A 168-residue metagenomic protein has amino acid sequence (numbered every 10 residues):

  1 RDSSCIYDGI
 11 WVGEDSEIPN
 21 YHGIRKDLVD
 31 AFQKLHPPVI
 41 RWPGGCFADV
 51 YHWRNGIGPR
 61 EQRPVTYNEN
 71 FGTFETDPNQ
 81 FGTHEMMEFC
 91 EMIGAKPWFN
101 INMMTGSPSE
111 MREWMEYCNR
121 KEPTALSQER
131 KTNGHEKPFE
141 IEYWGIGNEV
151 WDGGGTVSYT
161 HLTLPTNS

Functional and structural regions predicted by a protein language model:
R1-G23, D30: Mature N-terminal, pre-catalytic/accessory segment of carbohydrate-active enzymes
D2-C5, C46-D49, M103-S107, N148-G153: Solvent-exposed loop/turn segments at secondary-structure junctions within structured extracellular/periplasmic domains
Y7-D8, A48-T83, L126-N148: Aromatic- and acidic-residue-enriched carbohydrate-binding clefts of CAZyme catalytic domains
I10-N20, V65-P78, F99-T105, G147-Y159: The substrate-binding groove and active-site-proximal loops of carbohydrate-active enzymes, especially glycoside
R25-P37, N79, M86, S107-Y143: An active-site-proximal structural segment forming one wall of the substrate-binding cleft that immediately precedes
P37-E61, N102-C118: Aromatic-lined carbohydrate-binding surfaces of glycoside hydrolases
I40-W42, P97-F99, E142-I146: Hydrophobic faces of well-ordered beta-strands that scaffold small-molecule active sites in alpha/beta enzyme cores
T160-T166: Conserved small/polar residues in nucleotide/adenosyl-binding loops
